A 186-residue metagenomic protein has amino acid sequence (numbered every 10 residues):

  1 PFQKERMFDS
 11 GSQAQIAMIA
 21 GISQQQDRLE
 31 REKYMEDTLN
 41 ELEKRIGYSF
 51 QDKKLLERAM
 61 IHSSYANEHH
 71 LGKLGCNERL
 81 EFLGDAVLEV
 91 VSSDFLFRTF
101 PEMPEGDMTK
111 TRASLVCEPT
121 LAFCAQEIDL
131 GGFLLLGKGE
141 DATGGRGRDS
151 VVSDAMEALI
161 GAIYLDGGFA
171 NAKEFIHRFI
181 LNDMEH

Functional and structural regions predicted by a protein language model:
P1-H186: Double-stranded RNA-binding/processing signature
